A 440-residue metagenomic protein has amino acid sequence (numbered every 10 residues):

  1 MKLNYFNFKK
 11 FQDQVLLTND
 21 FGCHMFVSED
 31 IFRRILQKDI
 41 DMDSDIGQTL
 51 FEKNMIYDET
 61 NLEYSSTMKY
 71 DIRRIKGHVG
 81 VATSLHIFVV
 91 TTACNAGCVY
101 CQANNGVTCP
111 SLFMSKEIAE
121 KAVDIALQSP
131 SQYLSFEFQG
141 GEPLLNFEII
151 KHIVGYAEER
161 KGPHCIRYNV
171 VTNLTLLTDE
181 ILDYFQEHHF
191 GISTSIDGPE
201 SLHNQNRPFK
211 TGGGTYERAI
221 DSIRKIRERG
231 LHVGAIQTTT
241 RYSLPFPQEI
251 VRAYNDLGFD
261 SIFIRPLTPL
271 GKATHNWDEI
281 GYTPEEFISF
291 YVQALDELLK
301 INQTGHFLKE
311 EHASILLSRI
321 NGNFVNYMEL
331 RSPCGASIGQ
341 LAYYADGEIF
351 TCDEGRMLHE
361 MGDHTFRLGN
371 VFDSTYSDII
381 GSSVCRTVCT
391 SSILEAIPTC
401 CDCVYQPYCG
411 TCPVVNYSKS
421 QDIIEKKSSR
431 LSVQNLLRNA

Functional and structural regions predicted by a protein language model:
K2-F26, I46-I87: N-terminal [4Fe-4S]-dependent radical SAM core
K2-N4, F8-I31, S314-Q434: Accessory C-terminal segments flanking Radical SAM cores
M68-D183, E187-H188: Conserved alpha-helical substructure of the radical SAM core
N105-C109, Q205-G213, D278-I280, K419: Short glycine-enriched, charge-decorated loop/helix-capping segments at active-site entrances that position
E117-L127, K419-A440: Short microdomains enriched in Cys/His and/or Lys/Arg
F138, T194, G347: Conserved, mostly hydrophobic/aromatic
L145-I262: Conserved AdoMet/S-adenosylmethionine-binding subsite of the radical SAM
F209-E217, R224, E228-S337, A342 (+2 more regions): Radical SAM enzyme [4Fe-4S]-AdoMet core and its adjacent flexible, acidic and glycine-rich loops/tails across
